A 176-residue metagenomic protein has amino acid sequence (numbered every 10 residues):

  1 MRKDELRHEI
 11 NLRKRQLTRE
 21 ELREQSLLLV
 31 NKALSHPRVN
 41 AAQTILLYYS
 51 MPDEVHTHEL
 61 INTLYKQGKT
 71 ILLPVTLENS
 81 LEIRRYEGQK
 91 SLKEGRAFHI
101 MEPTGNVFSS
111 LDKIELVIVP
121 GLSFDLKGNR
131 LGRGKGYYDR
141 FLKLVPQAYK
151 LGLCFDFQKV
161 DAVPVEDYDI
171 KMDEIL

Functional and structural regions predicted by a protein language model:
M1-G95, H99-F108, D112-K113: N-terminal active-site beta-alpha-beta segment that forms phosphate/nucleotide-binding and substrate-recognition loops
N79-L176: Conserved phosphate- and dinucleotide-binding cores of soluble alpha/beta proteins, encompassing both enzyme active
